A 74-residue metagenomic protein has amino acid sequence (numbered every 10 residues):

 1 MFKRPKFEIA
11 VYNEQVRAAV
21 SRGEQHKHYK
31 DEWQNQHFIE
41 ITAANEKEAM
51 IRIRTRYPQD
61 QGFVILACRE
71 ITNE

Functional and structural regions predicted by a protein language model:
M1, D31-W33, Y57: A generic structural signal for short, solvent-exposed coil/turn residues that cap or connect secondary-structure
M1-G23: Short N-terminal "domain-start" leader segments that mark the transition from disordered tails or signal peptides into
K3-F7, N35-H37, F63: Residues at beta-strand starts and edge strands
G23-Y29: Intrinsically disordered, low-complexity Ser/Thr- and acidic-rich flexible linkers and loops, especially at boundaries
Y29-A44: A short, exposed loop/beta-hairpin motif centered on an aromatic-Gly-Thr core
E46-K47, I51-E74: Short, mixed-charge low-complexity intrinsically disordered segments
